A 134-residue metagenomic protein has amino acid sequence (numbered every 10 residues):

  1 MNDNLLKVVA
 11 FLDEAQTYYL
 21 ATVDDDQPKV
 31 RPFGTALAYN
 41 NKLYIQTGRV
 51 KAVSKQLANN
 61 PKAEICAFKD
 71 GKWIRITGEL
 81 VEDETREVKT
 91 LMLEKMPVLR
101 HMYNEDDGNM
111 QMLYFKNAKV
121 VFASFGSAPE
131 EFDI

Functional and structural regions predicted by a protein language model:
M1-L6: Short, low-complexity N-terminal intrinsically disordered segments enriched in polar/charged residues
A10-D24, A63-I65: A short, Trp-centered hydrophobic/proline-enriched beta-strand micro-motif
A15-T17, P32, N41-L43, N60-A63 (+2 more regions): Short, surface-exposed beta-edge/turn micro-motifs
Y19, L43-Y44, R75, V121: General beta-strand recognition
A36-K69: A short mixed-secondary-structure module that forms the rim of ligand-binding clefts
R75-I134: Charged, gly/pro-rich active-site loop segments
